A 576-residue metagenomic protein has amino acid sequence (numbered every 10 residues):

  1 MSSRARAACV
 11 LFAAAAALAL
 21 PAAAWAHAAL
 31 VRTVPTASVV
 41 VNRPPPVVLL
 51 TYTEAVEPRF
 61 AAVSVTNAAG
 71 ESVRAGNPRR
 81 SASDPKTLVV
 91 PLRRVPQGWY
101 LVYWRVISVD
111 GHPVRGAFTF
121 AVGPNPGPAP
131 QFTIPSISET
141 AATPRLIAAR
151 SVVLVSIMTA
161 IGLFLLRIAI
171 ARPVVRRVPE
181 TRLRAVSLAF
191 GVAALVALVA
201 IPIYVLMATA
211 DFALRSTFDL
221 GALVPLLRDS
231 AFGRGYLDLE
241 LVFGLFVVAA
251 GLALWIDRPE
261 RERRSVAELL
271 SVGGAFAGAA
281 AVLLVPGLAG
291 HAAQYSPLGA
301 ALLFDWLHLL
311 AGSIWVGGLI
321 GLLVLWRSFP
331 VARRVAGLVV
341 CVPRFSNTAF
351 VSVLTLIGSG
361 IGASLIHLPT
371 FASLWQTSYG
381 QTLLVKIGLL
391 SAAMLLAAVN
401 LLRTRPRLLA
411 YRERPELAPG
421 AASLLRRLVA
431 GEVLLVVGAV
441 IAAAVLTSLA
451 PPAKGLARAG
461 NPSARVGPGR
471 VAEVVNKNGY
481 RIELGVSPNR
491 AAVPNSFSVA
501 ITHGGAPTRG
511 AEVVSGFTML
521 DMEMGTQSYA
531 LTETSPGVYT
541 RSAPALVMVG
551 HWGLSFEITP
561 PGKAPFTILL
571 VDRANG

Functional and structural regions predicted by a protein language model:
M1-L11: Bacterial N-terminal signal peptides that target proteins for export
V10-P21: Bacterial N-terminal signal peptides
A22-W25, A29, S83-I501, P507 (+4 more regions): Polytopic transmembrane helical bundles with strong interfacial aromatic enrichment
A28-R43: Short N-terminal segments immediately surrounding and downstream of signal-peptide cleavage
V39-P44, N489-V493: Short, solvent-exposed loop/linker segments at the N-terminal edge of repeated beta-sheet extracellular domains
V40-V41, A55-P58, G505-G510: A short beta-turn/strand-edge loop motif at beta-sheet boundaries
V48-N77, E512-G516: Short, surface-exposed alpha-helix to beta-strand junction/turn motifs within ectodomains of secreted and cell-envelope
V514-A530: Short amphipathic beta-strand segments in non-cytosolic proteins
